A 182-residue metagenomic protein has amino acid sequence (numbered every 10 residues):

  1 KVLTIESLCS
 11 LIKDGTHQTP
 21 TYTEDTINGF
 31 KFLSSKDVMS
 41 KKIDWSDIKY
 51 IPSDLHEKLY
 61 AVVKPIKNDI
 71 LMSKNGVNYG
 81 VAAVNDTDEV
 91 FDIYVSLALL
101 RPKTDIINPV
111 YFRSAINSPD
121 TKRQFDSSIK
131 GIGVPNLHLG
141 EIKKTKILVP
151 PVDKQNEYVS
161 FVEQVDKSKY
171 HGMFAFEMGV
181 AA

Functional and structural regions predicted by a protein language model:
K1-T16, K144, L148-A182: Non-catalytic DNA-recognition/assembly elements of restriction-modification systems
V2-I43, K58-Y60: Low-complexity, Lys/Gly-biased intrinsically disordered segments
L11, V38-S40, N78, L99 (+1 more regions): Active-site/binding-pocket entry motifs
S34-S35, L55-H56, Y60-N117: A short beta-sheet element
S46-H56: Short, structured beta-strand/loop micro-motifs enriched in basic residues and often containing a Trp
N75, V90-A98, I107-V110, K130-N156: A short glycine-rich beta-alpha junction/loop motif
